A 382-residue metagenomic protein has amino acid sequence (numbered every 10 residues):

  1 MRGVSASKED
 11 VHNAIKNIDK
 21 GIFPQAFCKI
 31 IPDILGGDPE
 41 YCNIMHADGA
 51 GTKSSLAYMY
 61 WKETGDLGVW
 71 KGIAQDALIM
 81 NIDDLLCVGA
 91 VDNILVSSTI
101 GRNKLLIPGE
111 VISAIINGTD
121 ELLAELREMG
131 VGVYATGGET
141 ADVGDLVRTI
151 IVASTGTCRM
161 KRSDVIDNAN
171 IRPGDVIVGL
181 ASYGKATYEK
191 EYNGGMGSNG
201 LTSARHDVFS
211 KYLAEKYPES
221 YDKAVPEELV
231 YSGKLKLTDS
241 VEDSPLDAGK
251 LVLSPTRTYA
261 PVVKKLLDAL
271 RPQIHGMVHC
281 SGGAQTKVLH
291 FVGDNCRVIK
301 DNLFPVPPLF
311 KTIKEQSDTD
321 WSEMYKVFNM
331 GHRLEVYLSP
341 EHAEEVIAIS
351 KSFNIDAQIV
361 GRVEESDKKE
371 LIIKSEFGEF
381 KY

Functional and structural regions predicted by a protein language model:
M1-Y382: Helix-biased detector of long, well-ordered alpha-helical tracts
